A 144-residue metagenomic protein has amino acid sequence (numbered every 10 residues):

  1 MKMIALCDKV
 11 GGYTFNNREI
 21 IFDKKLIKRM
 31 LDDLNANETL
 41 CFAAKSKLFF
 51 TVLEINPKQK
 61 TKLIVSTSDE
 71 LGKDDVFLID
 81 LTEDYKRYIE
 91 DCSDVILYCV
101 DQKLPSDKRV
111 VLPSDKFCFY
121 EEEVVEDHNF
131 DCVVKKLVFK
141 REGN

Functional and structural regions predicted by a protein language model:
M1-N144: Enzymes that bind and transform nitrogen-containing heteroaromatic metabolites
